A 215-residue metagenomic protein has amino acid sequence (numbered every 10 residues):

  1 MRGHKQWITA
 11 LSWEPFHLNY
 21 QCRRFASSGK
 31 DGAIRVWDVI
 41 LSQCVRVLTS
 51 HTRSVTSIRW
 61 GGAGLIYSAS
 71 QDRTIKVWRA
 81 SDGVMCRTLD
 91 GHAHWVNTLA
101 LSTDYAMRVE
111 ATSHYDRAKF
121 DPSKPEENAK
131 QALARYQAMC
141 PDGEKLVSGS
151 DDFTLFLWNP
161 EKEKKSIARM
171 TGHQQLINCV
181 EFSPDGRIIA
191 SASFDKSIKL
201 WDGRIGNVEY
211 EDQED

Functional and structural regions predicted by a protein language model:
R2-I8, T49-V55, D82, D90-V96 (+2 more regions): WD40/WD-repeat beta-propeller blade N-cap
K5, S27-D31, S68-D72, A80 (+5 more regions): Conserved strand-to-loop turn within each blade of WD40 beta-propeller repeats
K5-W7, A33-R35, T52, L65 (+8 more regions): A conserved positional marker within WD40/Gbeta-like beta-propeller blades
W7, Q21-R24, A33, C44 (+9 more regions): WD40/WD-repeat beta-propeller blade-loop signature
L11, I34-D38, I58, I75-A80 (+3 more regions): WD40-repeat beta-propellers
S12-C22, T52, I58-G64, S81-D82 (+4 more regions): Loop/turn segments within WD40 beta-propeller blades
S102-E144: A surface-exposed beta-alpha-beta supersecondary segment
G149, T154, W158-D215: C-terminal or late-domain output modules
